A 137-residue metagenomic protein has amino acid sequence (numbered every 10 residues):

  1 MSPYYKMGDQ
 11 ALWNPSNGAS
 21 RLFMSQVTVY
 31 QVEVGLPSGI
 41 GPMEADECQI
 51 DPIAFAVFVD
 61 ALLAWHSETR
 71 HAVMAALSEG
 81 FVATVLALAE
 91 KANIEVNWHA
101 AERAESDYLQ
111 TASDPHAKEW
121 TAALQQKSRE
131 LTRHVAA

Functional and structural regions predicted by a protein language model:
M1-A137: Acidic (Asp/Glu-rich) sequence patches and key acidic residues that form negatively charged surfaces used
